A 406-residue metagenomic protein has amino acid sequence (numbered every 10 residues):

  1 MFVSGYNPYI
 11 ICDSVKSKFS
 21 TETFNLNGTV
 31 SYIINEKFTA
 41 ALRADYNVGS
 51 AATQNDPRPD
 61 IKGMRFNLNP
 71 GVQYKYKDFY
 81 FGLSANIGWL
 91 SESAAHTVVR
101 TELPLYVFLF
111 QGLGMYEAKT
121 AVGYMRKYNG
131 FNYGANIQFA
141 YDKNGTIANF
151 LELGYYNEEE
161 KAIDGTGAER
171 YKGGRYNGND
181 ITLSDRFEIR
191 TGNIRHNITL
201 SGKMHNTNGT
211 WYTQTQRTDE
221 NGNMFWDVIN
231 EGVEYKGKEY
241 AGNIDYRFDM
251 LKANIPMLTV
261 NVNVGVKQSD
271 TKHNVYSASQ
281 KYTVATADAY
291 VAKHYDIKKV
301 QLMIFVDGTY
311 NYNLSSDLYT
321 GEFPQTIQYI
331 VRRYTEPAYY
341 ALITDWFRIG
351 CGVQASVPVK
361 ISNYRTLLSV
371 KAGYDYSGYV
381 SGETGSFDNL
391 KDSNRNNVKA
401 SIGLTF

Functional and structural regions predicted by a protein language model:
M1, L42-V48, L83-W89, L151-N157 (+8 more regions): Transmembrane beta-barrel strands of outer-membrane/channel proteins
M1-V3, A51-P59, A94-R100, K161-E169 (+4 more regions): Outer-membrane beta-barrel translocator domains and adjoining extracellular loop/strand segments of Gram-negative
I11-K16, A52-R58, T120-M125, G165-G174 (+4 more regions): Extracellular loop and loop/strand-boundary signature of outer-membrane beta-barrel proteins
S20-L26, D60-F66, N129-A135, N177-L183 (+6 more regions): Residues that define the transmembrane beta-barrel architecture of outer-membrane proteins
T29-N55, R65-N69, E152-G167, T259-K267: Surface-exposed extracellular loop regions of Gram-negative outer-membrane beta-barrel proteins
I33-K37, K75-K77, D142-T146, R190-I194 (+3 more regions): Outer-membrane beta-barrel channels and translocator barrels
Y74-D78, S393-F406: Outer-membrane beta-barrel "beta-signal"
A121-V264: Long, internal scaffold/assembly segments composed of regular secondary structure
